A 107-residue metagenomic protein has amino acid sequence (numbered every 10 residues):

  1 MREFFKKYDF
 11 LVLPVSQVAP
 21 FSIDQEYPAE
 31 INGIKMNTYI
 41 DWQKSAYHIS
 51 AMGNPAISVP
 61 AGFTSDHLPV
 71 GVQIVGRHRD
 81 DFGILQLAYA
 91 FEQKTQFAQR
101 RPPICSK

Functional and structural regions predicted by a protein language model:
M1-A51, P102-S106: Serine-dependent amide/ester hydrolase catalytic core
S50-K107: Structural helix-boundary/capping segments
